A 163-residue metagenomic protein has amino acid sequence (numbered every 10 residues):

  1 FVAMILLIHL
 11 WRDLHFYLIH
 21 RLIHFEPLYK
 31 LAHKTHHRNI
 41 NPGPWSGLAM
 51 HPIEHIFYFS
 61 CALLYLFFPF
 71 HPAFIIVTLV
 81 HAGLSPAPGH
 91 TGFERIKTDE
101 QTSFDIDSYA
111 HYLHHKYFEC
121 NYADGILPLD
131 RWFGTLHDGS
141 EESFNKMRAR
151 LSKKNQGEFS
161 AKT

Functional and structural regions predicted by a protein language model:
I5-F16, V77-P86: Alpha-helical transmembrane segments of multi-pass membrane proteins
L10-K30: Transmembrane alpha-helix/helix-exit interface in multi-pass inner-membrane proteins
F25-T163: Cytosolic/stromal cytosol-facing helical appendages immediately following the last transmembrane segment
